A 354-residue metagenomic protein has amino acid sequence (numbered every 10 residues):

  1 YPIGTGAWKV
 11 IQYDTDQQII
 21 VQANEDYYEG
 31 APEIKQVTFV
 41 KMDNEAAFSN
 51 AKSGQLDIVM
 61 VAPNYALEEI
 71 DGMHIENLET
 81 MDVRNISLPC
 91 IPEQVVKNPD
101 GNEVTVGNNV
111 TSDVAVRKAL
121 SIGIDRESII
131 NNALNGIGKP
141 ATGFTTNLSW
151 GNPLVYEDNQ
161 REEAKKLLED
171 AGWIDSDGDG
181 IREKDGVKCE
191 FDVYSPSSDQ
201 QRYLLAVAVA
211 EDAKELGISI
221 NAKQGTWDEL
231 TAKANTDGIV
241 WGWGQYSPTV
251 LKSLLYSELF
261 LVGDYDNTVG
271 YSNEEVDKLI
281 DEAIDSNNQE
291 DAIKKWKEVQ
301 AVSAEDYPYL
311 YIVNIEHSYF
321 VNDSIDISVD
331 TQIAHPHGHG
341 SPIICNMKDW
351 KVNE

Functional and structural regions predicted by a protein language model:
P2, A7-A133, S149-D179, V187-P308 (+1 more regions): Extracytoplasmic/periplasmic ligand-capture domains
H74, Y256, H317, H335-H339: Histidine (H) residue identity feature
I137-Y156, H317-N322: Mature extracytoplasmic/periplasmic domains
K139, T249, G270, S341-I344: Low-complexity, intrinsically disordered regions enriched in charged/polar residues
I312: Active-site-proximal polar cores
V321-E354: Long beta-strand-rich cores associated with HINT superfamily self-processing modules
